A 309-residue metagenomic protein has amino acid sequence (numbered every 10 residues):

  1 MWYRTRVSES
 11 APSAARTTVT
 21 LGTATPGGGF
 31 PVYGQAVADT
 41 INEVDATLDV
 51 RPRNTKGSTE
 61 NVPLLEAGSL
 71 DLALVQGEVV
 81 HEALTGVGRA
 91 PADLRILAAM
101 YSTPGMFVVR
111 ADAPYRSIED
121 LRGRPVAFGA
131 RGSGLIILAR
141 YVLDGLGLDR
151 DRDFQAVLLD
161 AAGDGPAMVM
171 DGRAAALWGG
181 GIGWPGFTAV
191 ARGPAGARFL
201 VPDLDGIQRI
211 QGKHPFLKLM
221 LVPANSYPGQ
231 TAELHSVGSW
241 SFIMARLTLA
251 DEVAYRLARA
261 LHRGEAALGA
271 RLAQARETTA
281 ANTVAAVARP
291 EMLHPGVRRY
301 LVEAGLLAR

Functional and structural regions predicted by a protein language model:
M1-T17: Short, low-complexity disordered leader/linker segments with a strong preference for bacterial N-terminal type II
R16, T47, E60, A67 (+5 more regions): Extracytoplasmic
R16-V44, L48-D49, S102-R173, A280-G296: Bilobed "Venus flytrap"/periplasmic-binding protein-like clamshell domains and structurally analogous long
G77-V79, V87-G88, A113, R150-L249: Pocket-lining segment of extracytoplasmic ligand-binding domains
H81-T85, A92-Y101: Short beta-strand-centered segments that line the small-molecule binding cleft or hinge of alpha/beta clamshell
P125, G129-V142, L217-T278, A285-A286: Ligand-binding clefts/hinges and TM-proximal coupling segments of bilobed small-molecule sensing domains
D171, G181-F199, R209-Q211, E252-R309: An extracytoplasmic/periplasmic, membrane-proximal ligand-sensing/linker region
